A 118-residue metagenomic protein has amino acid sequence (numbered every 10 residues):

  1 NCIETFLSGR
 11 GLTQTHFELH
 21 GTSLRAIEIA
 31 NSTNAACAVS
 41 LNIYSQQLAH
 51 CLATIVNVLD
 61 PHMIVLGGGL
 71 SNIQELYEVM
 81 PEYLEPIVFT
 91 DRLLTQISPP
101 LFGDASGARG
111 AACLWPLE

Functional and structural regions predicted by a protein language model:
N1-E118: ATP-binding/phosphotransfer module of carbohydrate and carboxylate kinases, centering on a glycine-rich
